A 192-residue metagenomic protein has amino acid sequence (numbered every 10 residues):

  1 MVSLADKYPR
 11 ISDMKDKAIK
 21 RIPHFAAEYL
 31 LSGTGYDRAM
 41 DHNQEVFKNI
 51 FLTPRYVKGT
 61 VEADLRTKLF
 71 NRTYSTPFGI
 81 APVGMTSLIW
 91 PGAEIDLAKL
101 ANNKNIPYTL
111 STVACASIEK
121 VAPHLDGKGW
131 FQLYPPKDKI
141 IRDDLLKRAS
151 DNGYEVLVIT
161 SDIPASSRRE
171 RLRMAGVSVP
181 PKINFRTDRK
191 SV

Functional and structural regions predicted by a protein language model:
V2-N71, G176-S191: An N-cap/entry alpha-helix motif that binds or orients negatively charged groups
P23, I80, A101, I159: Conserved, mostly hydrophobic/aromatic
G35-R38, L88-A93: A structural motif shared across PLP-dependent enzymes of the aminotransferase-like
R66, T73-L88, K104: Metal-dependent C-N hydrolase catalytic cores
F78-A81, Y108-L110, G129-L133, L157: Hydrophobic faces of well-ordered beta-strands that scaffold small-molecule active sites in alpha/beta enzyme cores
P82-P91, F131-I140: Active-site mouth loops of central-metabolism enzymes
M85, A98-K99, K120-H124, K137-S191: Alpha/beta enzyme core
A93-G129: A glycine-rich phosphate/pyrophosphate-binding beta-strand-loop-alpha-helix module
